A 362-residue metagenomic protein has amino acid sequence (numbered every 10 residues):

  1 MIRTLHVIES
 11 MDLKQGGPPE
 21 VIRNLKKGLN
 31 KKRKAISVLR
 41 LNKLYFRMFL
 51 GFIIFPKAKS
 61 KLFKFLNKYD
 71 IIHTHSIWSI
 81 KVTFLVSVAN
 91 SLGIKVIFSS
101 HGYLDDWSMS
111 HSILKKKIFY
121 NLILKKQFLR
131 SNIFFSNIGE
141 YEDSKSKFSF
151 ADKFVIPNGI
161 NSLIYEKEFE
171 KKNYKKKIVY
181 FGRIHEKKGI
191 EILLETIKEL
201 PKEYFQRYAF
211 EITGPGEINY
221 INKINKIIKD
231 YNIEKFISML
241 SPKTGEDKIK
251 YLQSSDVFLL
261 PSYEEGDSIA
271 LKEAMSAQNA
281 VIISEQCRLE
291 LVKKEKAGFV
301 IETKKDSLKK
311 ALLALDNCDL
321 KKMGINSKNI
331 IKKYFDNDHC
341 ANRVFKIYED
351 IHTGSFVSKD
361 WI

Functional and structural regions predicted by a protein language model:
E20, N24, K176, Y180-E199 (+2 more regions): A conserved mid-protein helix/loop that constitutes part of the nucleotide-sugar donor-binding site
R40-N42, I160, F181, A209-K223 (+1 more regions): Glycosyltransferase donor-sugar binding loop
S91, K116-I133: Membrane-proximal helix-turn-helix segments that form the acceptor-binding/catalytic region of lipid-linked
G139, G159: Carbohydrate-associated surface elements
N222-K243: Nucleotide-activated donor-binding/catalytic signature segment of Leloir-type glycosyltransferases, i.e., the conserved
Y263: Aromatic "clamp/platform" in nucleotide-sugar-dependent glycosyltransferases that forms part of the donor/acceptor
A280-S284: Short hydrophobic beta-strand element within catalytic cores of glycosyltransferases and related nucleotide-activated
E295-D306, L313-C318: Conserved acidic donor-binding segment of nucleotide-sugar-dependent glycosyltransferases
